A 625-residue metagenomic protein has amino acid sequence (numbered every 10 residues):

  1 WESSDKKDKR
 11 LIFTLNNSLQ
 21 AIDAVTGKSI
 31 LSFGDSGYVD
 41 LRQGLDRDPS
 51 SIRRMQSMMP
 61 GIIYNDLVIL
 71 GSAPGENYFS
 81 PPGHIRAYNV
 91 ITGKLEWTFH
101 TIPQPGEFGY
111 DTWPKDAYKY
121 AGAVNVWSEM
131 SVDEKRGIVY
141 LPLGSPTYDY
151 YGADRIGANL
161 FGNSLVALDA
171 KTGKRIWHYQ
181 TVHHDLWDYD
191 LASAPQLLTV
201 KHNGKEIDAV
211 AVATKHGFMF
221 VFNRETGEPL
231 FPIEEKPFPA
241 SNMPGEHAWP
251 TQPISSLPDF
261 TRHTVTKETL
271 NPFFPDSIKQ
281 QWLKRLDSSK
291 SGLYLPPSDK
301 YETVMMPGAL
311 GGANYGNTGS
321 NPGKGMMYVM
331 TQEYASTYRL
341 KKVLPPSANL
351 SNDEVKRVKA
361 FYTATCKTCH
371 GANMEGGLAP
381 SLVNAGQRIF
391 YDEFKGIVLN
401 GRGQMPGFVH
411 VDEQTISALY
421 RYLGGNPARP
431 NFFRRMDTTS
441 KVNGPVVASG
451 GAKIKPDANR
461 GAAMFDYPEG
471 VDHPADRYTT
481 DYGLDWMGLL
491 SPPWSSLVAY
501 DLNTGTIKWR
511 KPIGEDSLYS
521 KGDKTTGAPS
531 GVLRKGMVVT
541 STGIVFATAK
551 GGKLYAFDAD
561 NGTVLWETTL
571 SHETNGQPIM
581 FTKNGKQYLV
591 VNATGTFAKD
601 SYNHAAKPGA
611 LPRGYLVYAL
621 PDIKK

Functional and structural regions predicted by a protein language model:
W1-N352, S417, R421-K625: Beta-sheet-rich non-transmembrane sensory/scaffold domains
Q56, I138, S351-K356, A360-F433 (+3 more regions): Extracytoplasmic electron-transfer domains, predominantly the class I c-type cytochrome c fold
